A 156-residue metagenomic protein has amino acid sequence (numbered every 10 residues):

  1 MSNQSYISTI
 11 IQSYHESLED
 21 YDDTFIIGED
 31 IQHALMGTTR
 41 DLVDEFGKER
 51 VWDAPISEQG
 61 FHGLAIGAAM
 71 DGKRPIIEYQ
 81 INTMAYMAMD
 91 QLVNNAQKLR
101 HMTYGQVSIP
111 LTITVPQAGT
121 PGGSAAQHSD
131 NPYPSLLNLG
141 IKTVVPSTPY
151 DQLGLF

Functional and structural regions predicted by a protein language model:
M1-F156: Thiamine diphosphate
